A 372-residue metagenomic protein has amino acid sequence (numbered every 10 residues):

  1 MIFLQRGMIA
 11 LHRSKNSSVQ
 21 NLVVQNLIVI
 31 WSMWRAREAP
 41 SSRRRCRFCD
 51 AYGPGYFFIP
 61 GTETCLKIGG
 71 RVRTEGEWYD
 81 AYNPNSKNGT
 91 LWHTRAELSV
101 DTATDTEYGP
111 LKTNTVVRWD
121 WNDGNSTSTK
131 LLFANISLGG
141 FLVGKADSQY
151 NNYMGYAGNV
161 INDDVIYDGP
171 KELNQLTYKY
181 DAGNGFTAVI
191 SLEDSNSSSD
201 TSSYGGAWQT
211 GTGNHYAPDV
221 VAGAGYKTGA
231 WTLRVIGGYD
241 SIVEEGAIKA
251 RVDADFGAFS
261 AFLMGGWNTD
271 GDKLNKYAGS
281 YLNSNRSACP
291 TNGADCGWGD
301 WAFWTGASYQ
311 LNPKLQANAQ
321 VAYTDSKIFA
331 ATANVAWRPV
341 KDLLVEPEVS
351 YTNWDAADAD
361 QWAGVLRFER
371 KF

Functional and structural regions predicted by a protein language model:
M1-G69: N-terminal periplasmic/intermembrane-space "pro-region" immediately following the signal or transit peptide
I30, P339, A359-F372: Outer-membrane beta-barrel "beta-signal"
G55-W78, P84-S199, P218-K227: Outer membrane beta-barrel
V72-G76, T115-W119, V143-D147, I190-D194 (+6 more regions): Transmembrane beta-barrel strands of outer-membrane/channel proteins
T94-L98, L132-A134, E172-L176, P218-A222 (+4 more regions): Hydrophobic, lipid-facing positions within transmembrane beta-strands of outer-membrane proteins
T102-T104, L138-G140, Y180-D181, Y226-T228 (+5 more regions): Residue-level signature of outer-membrane beta-barrel architecture
E107-P110, G140-G144, N184-I190, A230-V235 (+5 more regions): Repeated loop/turn-to-beta-strand initiation elements of outer-membrane beta-barrel proteins
A217, A222-A330: Detector for outer-membrane/organellar transmembrane beta-barrel domains, recognizing the amphipathic beta-strand
